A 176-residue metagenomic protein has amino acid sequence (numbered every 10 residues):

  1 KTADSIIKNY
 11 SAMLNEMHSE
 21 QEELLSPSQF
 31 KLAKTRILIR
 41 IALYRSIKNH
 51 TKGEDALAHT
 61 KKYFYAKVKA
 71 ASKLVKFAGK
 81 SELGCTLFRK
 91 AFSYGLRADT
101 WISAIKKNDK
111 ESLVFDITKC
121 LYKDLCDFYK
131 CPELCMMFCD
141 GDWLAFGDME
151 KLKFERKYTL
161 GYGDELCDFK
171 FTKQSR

Functional and structural regions predicted by a protein language model:
K1-Y44: N-terminal, charged low-complexity regulatory/assembly segments
A12, L25-S28, K62, A66 (+5 more regions): A sequence-level detector of short, solvent-exposed, charge-rich linear segments
N15, I117-K119, D140-G141: Short, flexible segments with low predicted structural confidence
E16, E20-E23, E54, E82 (+4 more regions): Glutamate identity and glutamate-enriched acidic tracts
L32-K130: Amphipathic interaction/junction segments at domain boundaries or subunit interfaces
L113, D124-L125, Y129-R176: C-terminal non-catalytic interaction appendages of large macromolecular assemblies
